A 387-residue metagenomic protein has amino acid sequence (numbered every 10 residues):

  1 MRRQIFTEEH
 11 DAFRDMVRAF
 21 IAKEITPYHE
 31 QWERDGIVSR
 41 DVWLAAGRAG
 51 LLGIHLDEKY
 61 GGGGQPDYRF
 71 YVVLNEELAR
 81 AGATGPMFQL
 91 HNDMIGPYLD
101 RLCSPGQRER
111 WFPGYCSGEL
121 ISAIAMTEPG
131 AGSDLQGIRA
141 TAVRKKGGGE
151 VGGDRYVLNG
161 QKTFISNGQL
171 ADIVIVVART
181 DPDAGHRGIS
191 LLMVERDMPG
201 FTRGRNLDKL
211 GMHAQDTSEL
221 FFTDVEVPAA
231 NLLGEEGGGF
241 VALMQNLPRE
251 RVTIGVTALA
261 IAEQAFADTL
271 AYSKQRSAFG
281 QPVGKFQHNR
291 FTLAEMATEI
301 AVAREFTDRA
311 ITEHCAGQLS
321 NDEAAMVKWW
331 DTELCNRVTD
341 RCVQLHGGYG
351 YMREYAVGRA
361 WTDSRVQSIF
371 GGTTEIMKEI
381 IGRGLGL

Functional and structural regions predicted by a protein language model:
M1-G85, L102-Q107, G114-E119, L135 (+5 more regions): Alpha-helical interface subdomain recognition
Q65-P66, D134-Q136, N167-A171, G185-G188 (+2 more regions): Short glycine/proline-enriched turns and hinge-like loops at secondary-structure junctions
F88, Y115, G130-S133, F164-N167 (+2 more regions): Short Gly/Pro-enriched turn/cap motifs at secondary-structure boundaries
M94-L102: Helix-loop "lid/cap" segments that line or gate small-molecule binding pockets
G118-M126: A short, Trp-centered hydrophobic/proline-enriched beta-strand micro-motif
G137, D197-P228: Flexible, small-/acidic-enriched active-site or ligand-binding loops
A140-V143, G149: A structural signal for short hydrophobic beta-strand segments in well-ordered beta-sheet cores
D154-R155, N159-R203: A short core secondary-structure module
